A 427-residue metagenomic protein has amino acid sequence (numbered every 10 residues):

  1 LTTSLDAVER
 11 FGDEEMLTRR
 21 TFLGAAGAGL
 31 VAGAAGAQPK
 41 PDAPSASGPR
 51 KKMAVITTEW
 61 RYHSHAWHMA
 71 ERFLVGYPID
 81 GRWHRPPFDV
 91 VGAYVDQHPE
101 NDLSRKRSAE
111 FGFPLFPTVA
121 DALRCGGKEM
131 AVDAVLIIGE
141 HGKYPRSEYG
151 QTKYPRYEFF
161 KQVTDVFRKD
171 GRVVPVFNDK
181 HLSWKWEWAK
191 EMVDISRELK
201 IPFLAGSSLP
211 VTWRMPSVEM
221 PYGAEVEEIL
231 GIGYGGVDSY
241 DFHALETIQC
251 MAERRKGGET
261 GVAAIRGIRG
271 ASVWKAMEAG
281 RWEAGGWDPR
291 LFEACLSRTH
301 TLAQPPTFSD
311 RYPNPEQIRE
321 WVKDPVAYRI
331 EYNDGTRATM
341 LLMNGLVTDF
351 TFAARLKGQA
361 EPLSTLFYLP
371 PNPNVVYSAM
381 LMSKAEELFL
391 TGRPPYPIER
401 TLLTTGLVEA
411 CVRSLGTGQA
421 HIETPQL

Functional and structural regions predicted by a protein language model:
L1-L17: N-terminal secretory signal peptides
L17, T21-P39: N-terminal export signals
L30-A34, K40-A46, G150-T152, V173 (+3 more regions): C-terminal helix-rich "cap/oligomerization" subdomain common to oxidoreductases
P41-E110, I229: N-terminal Rossmann-like dinucleotide-binding module
M53, P202-R214, P221-V237, T260-S272 (+1 more regions): NAD(P)-dependent dehydrogenases' Rossmann-like dinucleotide-binding region
E140-P210: Beta-strand-loop-alpha-helix segment that lines the small-molecule cofactor/substrate pocket of alpha/beta enzymes
I229-G335, M343-L346, L403-G406: Rossmann-like dinucleotide-binding domain that binds NAD(P)(H)
A303-E399: NAD(P)-dinucleotide binding in Rossmann-like oxidoreductases
